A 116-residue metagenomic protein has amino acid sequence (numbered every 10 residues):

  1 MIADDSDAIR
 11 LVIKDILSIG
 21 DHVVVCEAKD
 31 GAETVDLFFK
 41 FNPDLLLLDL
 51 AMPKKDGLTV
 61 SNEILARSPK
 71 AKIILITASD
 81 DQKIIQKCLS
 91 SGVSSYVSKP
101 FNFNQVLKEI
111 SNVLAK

Functional and structural regions predicted by a protein language model:
D7-C26: Two-component/phosphorelay signaling modules centered on CheY-like receiver
D30-E33, D56-T59: Acidic catalytic/metal-coordinating carboxylates
F41-L47: Active-site beta3 strand of CheY-like receiver
P53: The feature encodes the CheY-like receiver
S79-D80: Short, conserved "switch-loop" micro-motifs in signal-transduction and mechanochemical regulators
F101-S111: C-terminal output helix
